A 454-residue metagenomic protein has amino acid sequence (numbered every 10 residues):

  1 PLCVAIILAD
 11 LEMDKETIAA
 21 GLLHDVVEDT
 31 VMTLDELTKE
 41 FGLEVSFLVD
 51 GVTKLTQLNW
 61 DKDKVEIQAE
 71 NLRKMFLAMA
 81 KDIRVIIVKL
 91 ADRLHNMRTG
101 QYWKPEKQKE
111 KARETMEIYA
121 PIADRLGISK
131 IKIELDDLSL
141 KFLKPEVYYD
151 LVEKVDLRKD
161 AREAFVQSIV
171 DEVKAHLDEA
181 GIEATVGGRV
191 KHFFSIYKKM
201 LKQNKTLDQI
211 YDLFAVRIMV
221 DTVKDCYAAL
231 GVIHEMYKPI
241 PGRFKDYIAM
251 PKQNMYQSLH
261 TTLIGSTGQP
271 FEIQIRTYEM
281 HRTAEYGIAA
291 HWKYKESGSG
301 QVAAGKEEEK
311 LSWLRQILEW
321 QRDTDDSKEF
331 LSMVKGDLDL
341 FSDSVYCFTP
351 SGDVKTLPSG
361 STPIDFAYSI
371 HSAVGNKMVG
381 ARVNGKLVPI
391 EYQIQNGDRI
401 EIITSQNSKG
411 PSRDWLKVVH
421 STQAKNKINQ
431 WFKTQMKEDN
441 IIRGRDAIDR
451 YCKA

Functional and structural regions predicted by a protein language model:
P1-G21, E28-E36: Alpha-helical phosphate/pyrophosphate-handling elements in metalloenzyme active cores
T17, L48-V49: Short hydrophobic/aromatic-enriched beta-strand-loop microsegments
T17-D25, V88, I122: Active-site alpha-helical segments that house and flank conserved acidic catalytic motifs for diphosphate chemistry
V27-E28, H95: Short active-site segment of divalent metal-dependent hydrolases/proteases that encodes the spacing between
L34, L43-V45, G51-F214, C226-G231 (+2 more regions): Internal insertion modules embedded within essential enzymes
M219-D221: Short hydrophobic/aromatic beta-strand micro-patches that form the beta-sheet surface supporting nucleotide- or nucleic
